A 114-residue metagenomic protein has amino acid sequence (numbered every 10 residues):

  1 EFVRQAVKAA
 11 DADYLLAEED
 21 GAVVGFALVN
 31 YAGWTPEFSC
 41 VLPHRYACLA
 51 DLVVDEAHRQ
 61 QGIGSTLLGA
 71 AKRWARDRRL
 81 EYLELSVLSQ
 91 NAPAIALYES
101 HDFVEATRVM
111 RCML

Functional and structural regions predicted by a protein language model:
E1-A50, R111-L114: Acetyl-CoA-dependent GNAT
L15-L16, L49-L52, L67-L68, L83-L85 (+2 more regions): Generic leucine side-chain signal with a strong bias for well-ordered alpha-helical environments
V23-V24, A92-P93, E105: Short alpha-helical
F26, Y82-E84, V109: One-face residue pattern on beta-strands with alternating periodicity enriched for small/polar residues
D51-V54, Q60-R73, D77, A92 (+1 more regions): Conserved acetyl-CoA-binding loop-helix of GNAT-fold acetyltransferases
R59, L85-A94, R111-L114: Conserved beta-strand-loop-alpha-helix junction that forms the acyl-donor binding cleft
A75-S86: Conserved GNAT acetyl-CoA-binding A-motif
S100, V104, V109-L114: Terminal substrate-recognition subdomain of acyl/acetyltransferases
